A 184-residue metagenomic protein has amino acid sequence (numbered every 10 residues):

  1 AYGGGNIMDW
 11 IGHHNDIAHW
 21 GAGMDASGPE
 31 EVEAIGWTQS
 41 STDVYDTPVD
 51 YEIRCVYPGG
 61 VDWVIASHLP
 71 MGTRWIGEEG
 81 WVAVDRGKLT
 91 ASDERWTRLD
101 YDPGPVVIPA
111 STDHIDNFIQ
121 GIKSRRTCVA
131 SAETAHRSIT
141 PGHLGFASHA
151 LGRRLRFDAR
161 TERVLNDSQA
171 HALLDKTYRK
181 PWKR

Functional and structural regions predicted by a protein language model:
A1-M8, W37-T42, Y101-I108, I122-T134: Active-site rim elements
A1-P58: Rossmann-like dinucleotide-binding domain that binds NAD(P)(H)
G5-M8, G12-H19, T112-D116, E133-H143: A structural signal for well-ordered alpha-helical segments within the folded catalytic domains of diverse enzymes
W10, H14, W20, D46 (+6 more regions): Tryptophan-centric aromatic hotspots in well-structured domains and transmembrane helices
M24-A34, D62-I65, V82-D85, T127-S131 (+1 more regions): Acidic/polar loop patches that form or flank catalytic/metal-binding clefts of enzymes that bind anionic ligands
G28, V49-Y51, L69-M71, E78 (+1 more regions): Residues that flank catalytic or metal-binding motifs in active/ligand-binding sites
D43, C55-T112: NAD(P)-dinucleotide binding in Rossmann-like oxidoreductases
D46, Q120-R184: C-terminal helix-rich "cap/oligomerization" subdomain common to oxidoreductases
